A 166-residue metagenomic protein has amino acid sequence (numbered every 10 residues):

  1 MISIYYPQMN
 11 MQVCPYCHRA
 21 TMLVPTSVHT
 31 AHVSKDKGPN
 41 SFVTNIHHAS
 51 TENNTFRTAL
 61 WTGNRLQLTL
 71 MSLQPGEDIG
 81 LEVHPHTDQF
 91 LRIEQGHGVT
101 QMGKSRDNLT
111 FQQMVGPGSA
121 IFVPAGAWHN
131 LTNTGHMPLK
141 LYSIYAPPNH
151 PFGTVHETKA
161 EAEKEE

Functional and structural regions predicted by a protein language model:
M1-R65, G80, Q113, E157-E166: A short, N-terminal "cap"/entry segment at the start of jelly-roll beta-barrel domains of the cupin/DSBH fold
H48, D107, T132-E166: Double-stranded beta-helix
N54, T69-P85: Conserved short histidine dyad/triad with adjacent acidic residue
A59, L68-S72, F90, Q112 (+2 more regions): Conserved hydrophobic/aromatic beta-strand scaffold that supports enzyme active sites
L66, P75, H86, A127-W128 (+1 more regions): A generic "binding-loop/recognition-motif" signal
G80-L81, T100-M102, V123, H129-H136: Short beta-strand His + acidic residue motifs that chelate non-heme Fe in jelly-roll/DSBH and cupin folds
H86-S105: Glycine- and acidic-residue-biased ligand/ion/polar-headgroup-sensing regions
S105-A125: Short acidic-glycine-tyrosine-enriched beta hairpin
